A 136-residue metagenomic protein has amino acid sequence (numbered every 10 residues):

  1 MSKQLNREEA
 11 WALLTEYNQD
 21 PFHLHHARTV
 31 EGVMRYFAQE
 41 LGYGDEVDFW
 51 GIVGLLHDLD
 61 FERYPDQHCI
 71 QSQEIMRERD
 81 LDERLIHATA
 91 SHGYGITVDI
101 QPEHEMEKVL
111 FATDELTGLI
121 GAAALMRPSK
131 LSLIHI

Functional and structural regions predicted by a protein language model:
M1-Y64: Acidic/His-rich, divalent-metal-binding segments that scaffold phosphate/diphosphate chemistry
S2-E8, L81-P102: Acidic-glycine-rich active-site phosphate/pyrophosphate-binding loop
L5, E9, H25-T29, Q67 (+3 more regions): Conserved active-site and cofactor/substrate-binding residues in soluble primary-metabolism enzymes
V33, D58, G95-T97, P128-S129: A short structural micro-motif
V33-F37, S72, M76, L119-L125: Buried hydrophobic packing segments
D45-M76, L85-I96: His-Asp-centered metal-binding catalytic motifs of divalent-metal-dependent phosphohydrolases/nucleases
Q101-L131: A contiguous pocket-lining binding segment that forms or flanks enzyme active sites
I134-I136: Conserved small/polar residues in nucleotide/adenosyl-binding loops
